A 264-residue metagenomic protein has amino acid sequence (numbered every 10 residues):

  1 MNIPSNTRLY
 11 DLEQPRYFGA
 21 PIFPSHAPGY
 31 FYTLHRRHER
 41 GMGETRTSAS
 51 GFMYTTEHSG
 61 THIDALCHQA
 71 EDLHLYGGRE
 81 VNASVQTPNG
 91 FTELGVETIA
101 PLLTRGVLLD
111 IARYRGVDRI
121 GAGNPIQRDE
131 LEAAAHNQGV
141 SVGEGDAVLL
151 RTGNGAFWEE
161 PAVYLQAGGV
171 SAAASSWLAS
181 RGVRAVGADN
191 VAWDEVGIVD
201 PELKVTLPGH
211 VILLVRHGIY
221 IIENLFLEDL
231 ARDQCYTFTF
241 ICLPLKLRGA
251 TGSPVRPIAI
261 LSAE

Functional and structural regions predicted by a protein language model:
M1-E264: Active-/binding-site microenvironments in catalytic and ligand-binding cores
